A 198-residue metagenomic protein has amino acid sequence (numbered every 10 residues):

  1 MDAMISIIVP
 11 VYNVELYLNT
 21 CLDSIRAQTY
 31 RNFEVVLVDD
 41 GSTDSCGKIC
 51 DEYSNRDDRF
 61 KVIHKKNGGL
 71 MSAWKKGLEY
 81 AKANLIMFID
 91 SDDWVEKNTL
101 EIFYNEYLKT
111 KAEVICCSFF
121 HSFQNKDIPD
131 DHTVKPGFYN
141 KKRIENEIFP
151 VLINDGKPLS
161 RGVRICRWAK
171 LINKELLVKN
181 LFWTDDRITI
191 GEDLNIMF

Functional and structural regions predicted by a protein language model:
M1-R26: N-proximal low-complexity "stem/linker" segments adjacent to membrane-targeting elements
V11-N19, D39, T43, G47 (+1 more regions): A structural helix-start
S24, R31, D39-K48, D90: A conserved acidic beta->alpha catalytic loop
S45, D93-E106: Acidic donor-binding/catalytic loop of UDP-sugar-dependent glycosyltransferases, especially processive GT2
K65-A81, W94: Glycine-rich, basic loop-to-helix element that forms the pyrophosphate-binding segment of sugar-nucleotide handling
I86: Short aromatic/hydrophobic "clamp" motif used to bind/position activated sugar donors
L100-T133: Conserved donor NDP-sugar-binding/catalytic core segment of glycosyltransferases
N146-F198: Conserved nucleotide-sugar donor-binding catalytic segment
